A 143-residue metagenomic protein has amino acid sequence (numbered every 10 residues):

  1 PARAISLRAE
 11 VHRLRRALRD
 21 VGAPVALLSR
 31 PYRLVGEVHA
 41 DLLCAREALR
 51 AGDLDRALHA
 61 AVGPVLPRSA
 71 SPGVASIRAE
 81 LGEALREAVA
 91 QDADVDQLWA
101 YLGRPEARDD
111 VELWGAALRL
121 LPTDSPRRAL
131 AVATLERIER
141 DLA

Functional and structural regions predicted by a protein language model:
P1-I5, R30-A143: Intrinsically disordered, charged and Pro/Gly-enriched terminal/linker segments that flank large helical-solenoid
P1-V21: DNA-recognition element of transcription regulators
A23-S29: Short beta-strand
